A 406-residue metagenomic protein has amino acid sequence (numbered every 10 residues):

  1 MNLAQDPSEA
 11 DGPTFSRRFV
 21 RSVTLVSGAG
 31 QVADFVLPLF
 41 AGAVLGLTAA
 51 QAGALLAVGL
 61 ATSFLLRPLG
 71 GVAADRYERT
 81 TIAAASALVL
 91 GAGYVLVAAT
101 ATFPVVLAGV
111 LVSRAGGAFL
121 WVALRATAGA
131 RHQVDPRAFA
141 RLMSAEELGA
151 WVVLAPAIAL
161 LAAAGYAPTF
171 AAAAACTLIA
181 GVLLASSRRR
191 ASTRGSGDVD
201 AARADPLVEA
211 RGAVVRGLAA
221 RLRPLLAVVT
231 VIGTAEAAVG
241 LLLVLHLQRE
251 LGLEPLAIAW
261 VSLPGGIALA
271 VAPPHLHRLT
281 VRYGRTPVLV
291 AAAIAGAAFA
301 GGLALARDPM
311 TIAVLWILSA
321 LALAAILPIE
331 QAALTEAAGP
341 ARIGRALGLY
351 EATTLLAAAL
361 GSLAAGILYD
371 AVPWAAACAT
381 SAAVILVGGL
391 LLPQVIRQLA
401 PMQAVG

Functional and structural regions predicted by a protein language model:
N2-T14, S187-A227: Juxtamembrane intracellular "pre-TM" segments in multi-pass secondary transporters
A10-L60, R221-V228, I232-V261: Helix-loop boundary and gating motifs at the non-cytosolic
L60-P68, A150-W151, G266-P274, A358-A359: Residue-level signature of mid-helix packing/kink "hotspots" within the transmembrane helices of 12-pass Major
L66-E78, L161, A272-R285, Y369: Helix-to-loop junctions at the C-terminal end of transmembrane segments in multipass secondary transporters
T81-V95, P287-G301: Structural signature of the two symmetry-related core transmembrane helices
L111-E146: Cytoplasmic helix-loop-helix junction between adjacent transmembrane helices in 12-TM secondary transporters
T169-A185, C378-P393: Symmetry-related core transmembrane helices of the 12-TM Major Facilitator Superfamily/SLC fold
R342-D370: A late C-terminal transmembrane helix in Major Facilitator Superfamily
